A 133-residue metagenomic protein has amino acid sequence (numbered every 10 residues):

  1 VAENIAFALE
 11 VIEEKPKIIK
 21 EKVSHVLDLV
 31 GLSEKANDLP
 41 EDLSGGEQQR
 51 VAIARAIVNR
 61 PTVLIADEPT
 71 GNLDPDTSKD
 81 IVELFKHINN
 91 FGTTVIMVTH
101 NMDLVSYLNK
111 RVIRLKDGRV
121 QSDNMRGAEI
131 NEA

Functional and structural regions predicted by a protein language model:
A2, D28, A36-N37: Signature (C-motif/LSGGQ) region and adjacent switch/coupling loops of ABC-type ATPase nucleotide-binding domains
A2-E10, K20, S24: Short helical segment in ABC ATPase nucleotide-binding domains corresponding to the A-loop/adjacent helical element
L39-L43, E47: Conserved ABC ATPase signature
I53: Hydrophobic anchor residue at the start of the ABC signature
V58-T62: A short, proline-enriched helix->beta-strand linker immediately N-terminal to the Walker B motif in ABC-type P-loop
L64-D67: Catalytic Walker B motif of ABC-type/P-loop ATPase nucleotide-binding domains
P75-T77: Helix N-cap at the start of a conserved alpha-helix in ABC-type nucleotide-binding domains
